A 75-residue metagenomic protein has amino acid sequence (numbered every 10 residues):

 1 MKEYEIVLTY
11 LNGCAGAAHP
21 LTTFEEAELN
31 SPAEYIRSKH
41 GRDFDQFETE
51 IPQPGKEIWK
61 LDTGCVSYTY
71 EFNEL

Functional and structural regions predicted by a protein language model:
K2-E3, P32, D62: Generic short amphipathic/hydrophobic targeting helices enriched at N-termini, encompassing Sec-type signal peptides
E3-Y10: A short beta-strand micro-motif
Y10-C14, C65: Solvent-exposed strand-loop boundary residues in beta-sheet-rich modules
L11, F24-E25, I51, E71: Serine/threonine-rich, low-complexity intrinsically disordered segments
A15-E28: A short, exposed loop/beta-hairpin motif centered on an aromatic-Gly-Thr core
A27-E48: A short, charged, amphipathic alpha-helix used as a generic interaction element across diverse proteins
G41-L75: Short, mixed-charge low-complexity intrinsically disordered segments
